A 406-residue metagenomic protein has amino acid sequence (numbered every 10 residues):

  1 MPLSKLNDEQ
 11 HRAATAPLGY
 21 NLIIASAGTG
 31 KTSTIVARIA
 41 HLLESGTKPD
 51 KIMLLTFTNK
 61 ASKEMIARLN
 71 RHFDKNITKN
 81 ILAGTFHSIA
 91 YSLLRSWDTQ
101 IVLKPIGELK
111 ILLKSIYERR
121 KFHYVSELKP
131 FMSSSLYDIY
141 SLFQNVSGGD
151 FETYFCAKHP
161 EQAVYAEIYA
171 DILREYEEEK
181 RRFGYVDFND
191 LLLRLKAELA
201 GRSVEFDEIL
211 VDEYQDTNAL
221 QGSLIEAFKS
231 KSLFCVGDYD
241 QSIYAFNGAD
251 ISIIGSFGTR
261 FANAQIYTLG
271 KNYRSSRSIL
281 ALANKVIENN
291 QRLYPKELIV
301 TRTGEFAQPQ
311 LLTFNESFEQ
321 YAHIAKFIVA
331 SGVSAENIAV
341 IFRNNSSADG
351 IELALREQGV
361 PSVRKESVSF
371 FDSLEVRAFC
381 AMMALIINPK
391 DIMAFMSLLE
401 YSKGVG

Functional and structural regions predicted by a protein language model:
M1-Q100, E205, A281-N284: P-loop NTPase Walker
S4-T15, G19-I23, L82, G107-K110 (+3 more regions): Conserved helicase NTPase motor core
P17, K79-N80, W97-E177, R181-Y185 (+3 more regions): ATP-hydrolysis module of ASCE/P-loop NTPase motor domains, specifically the Walker B Asp-Glu catalytic pair
I23, A27-I35, A262-Q265, G270-P361 (+1 more regions): Helicase P-loop NTPase motor core
I39, T56-K60, F86-H87, V236-D240 (+5 more regions): A short beta-strand-to-loop transition that corresponds to the Sensor-1 phosphate-sensing loop of AAA+ P-loop ATPases
L54, A83, C235, T268 (+1 more regions): Conserved SAM-binding loop
T78-L93, Q358-M382: Conserved beta-strand -> loop -> alpha-helix junction used to position metal-binding or nucleic-acid-contacting
M382-G406: Conserved helicase C-terminal RecA-like lobe
